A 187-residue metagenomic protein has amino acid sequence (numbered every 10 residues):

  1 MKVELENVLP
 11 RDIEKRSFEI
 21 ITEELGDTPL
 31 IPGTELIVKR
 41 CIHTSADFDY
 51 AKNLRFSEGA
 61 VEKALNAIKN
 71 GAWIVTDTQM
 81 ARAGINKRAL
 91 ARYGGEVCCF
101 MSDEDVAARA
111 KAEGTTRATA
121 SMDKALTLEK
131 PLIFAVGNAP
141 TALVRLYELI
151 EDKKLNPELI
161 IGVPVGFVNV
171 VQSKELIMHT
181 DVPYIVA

Functional and structural regions predicted by a protein language model:
M1-T44, A51, I68-N70, T127: Charge-biased, low-complexity intrinsically disordered regions
P10-F18, L30-T34, S57, V61 (+7 more regions): Generic structural signal for well-ordered, non-membrane alpha-helical segments in soluble metabolic enzymes
R16-E24, R40, K63-A67, G84 (+4 more regions): Alpha-helical scaffold segments in soluble metabolic enzymes
T44-K52, A107-R109, L159: Short, basic, glycine/proline-bearing loop/turn elements
K52-A67: A short, well-structured juxtamembrane/interface segment
T78-I150, P157-E158, G166, K174: Conserved mixed alpha/beta catalytic, RNA-binding, or beta-rich assembly cores of soluble enzyme, regulatory
E158, V168-A187: C-terminal functional extensions of proteins
